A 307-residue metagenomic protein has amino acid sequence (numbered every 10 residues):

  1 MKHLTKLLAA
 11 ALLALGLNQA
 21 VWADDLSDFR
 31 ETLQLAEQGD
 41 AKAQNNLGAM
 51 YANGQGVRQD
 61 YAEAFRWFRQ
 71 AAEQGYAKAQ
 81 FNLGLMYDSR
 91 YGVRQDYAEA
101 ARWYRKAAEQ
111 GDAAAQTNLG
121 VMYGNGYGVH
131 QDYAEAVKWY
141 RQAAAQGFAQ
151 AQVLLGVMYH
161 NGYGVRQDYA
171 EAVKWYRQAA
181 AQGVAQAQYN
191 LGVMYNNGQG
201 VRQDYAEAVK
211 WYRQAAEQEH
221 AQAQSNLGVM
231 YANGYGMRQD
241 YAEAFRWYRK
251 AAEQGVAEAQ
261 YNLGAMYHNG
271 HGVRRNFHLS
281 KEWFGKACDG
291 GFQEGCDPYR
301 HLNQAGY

Functional and structural regions predicted by a protein language model:
M1-A9: Bacterial N-terminal signal peptides that target proteins for export
A9-N18: Bacterial N-terminal signal peptides
W22-N53, Q70: N-terminal segments that cap or nucleate solenoid repeat domains
E37-D40, N53-Q55, D60, E73-Y76 (+20 more regions): Short helix-capping/linker turns of helical repeat alpha-solenoids
N45, R66, F81, R102 (+11 more regions): TPR/TPR-like alpha-solenoid signature
N46-N53, N82-S89, N118-N125, L154-N161 (+4 more regions): Hydrophobic face of amphipathic alpha-helices that form TPR/SEL1-like repeat modules and related alpha-solenoid
